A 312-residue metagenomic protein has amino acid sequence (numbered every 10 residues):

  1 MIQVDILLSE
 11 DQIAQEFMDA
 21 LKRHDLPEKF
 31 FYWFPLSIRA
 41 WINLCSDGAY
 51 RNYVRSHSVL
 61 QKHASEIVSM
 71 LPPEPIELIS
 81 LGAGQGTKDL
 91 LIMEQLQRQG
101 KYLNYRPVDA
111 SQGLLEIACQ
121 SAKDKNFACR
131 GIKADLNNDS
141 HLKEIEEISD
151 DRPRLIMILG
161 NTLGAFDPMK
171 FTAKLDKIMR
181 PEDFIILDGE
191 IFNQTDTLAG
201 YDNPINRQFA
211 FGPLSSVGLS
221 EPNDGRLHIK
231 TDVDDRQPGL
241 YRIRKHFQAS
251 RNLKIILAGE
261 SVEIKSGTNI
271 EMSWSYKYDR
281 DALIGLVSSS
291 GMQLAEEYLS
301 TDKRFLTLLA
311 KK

Functional and structural regions predicted by a protein language model:
M1-S80, G86-I132, S140, D150-D151 (+1 more regions): Rossmann-like AdoMet
L78-G82, Y105-P107, F184-G189, E296: A structural signal for short, well-ordered beta-strand segments and their strand-loop junctions that often border
T87-K88, G164-A165, N193-T197, R304-L306: Short catalytic/ligand-binding loop motif for oxyanion handling, primarily in non-cytosolic enzymes, centered on
M157-I158: A conserved beta-strand element that flanks and buttresses the S-adenosyl-L-methionine
L163-K177: A short, conserved alpha-helix within the catalytic core of class I
M179-T195: Conserved beta-strand signature within the Rossmann-like core of class I S-adenosyl-L-methionine
F192-Y278: SAM-dependent methyltransferase
I256-K312: C-terminal lobe and adjacent flexible extensions of AdoMet/dcAdoMet transferase-like proteins
